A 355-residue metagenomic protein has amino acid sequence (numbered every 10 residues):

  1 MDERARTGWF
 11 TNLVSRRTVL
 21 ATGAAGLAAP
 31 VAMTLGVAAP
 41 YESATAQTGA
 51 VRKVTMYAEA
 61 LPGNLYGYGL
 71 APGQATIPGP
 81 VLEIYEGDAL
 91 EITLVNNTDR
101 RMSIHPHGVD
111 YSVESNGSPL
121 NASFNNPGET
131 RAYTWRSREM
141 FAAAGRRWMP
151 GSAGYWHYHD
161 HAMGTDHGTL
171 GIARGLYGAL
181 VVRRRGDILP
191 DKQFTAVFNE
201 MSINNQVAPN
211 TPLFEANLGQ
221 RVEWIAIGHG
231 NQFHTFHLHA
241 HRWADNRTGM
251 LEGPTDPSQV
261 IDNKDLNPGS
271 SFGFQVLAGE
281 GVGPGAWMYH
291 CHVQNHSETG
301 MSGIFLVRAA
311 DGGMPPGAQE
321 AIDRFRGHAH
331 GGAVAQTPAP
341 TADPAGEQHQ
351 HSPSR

Functional and structural regions predicted by a protein language model:
M1-V14, A25-A29: N-terminal secretory signal peptides
T7, T11-L20, T34, A38 (+1 more regions): Twin-arginine (Tat) signal peptide motif
M33-P62, H330, H349-R355: C-terminal segment of N-terminal export signals and the immediately downstream linker at the start of the mature
V51-V181, Q232-P268, W287-F305: Histidine- and aromatic-enriched segments that form or immediately flank copper-ligand environments
T76, P190, N204-T211, D256-V260: Active-site-adjacent structural elements in folded domains
A132-W135, G273-L277: Exposed aromatic-hydrophobic patches
G171-E200, P268, T299-R355: Extracytoplasmic/periplasmic copper-protein system
K192-L218: Acidic-aromatic/histidine active-site loop/patch
